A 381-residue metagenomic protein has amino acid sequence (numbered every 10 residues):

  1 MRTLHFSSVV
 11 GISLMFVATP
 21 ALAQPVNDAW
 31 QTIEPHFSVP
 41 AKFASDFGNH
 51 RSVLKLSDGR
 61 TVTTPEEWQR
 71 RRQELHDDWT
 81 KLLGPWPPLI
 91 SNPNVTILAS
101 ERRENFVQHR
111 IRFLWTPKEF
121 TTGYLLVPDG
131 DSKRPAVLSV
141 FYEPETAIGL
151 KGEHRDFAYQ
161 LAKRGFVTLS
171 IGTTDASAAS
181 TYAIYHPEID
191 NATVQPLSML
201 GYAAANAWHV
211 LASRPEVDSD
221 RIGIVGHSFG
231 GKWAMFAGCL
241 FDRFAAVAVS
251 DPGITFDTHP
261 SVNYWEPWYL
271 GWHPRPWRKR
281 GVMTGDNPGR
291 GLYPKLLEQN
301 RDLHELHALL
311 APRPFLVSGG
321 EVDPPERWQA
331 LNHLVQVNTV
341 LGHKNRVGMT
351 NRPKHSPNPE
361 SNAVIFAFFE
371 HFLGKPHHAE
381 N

Functional and structural regions predicted by a protein language model:
S7-A18: Bacterial N-terminal signal peptides
A23-K81, H378-N381: N-terminal pre-domain segments of enzymes
W86-D131: N-terminal cap/lid segment of alpha/beta-hydrolase-fold proteins
S132-K133, V137-S213, H259-V262: Cap/lid segment of the alpha/beta-hydrolase catalytic domain
N206-W268: Primarily recognizes the serine-hydrolase "nucleophile elbow" in alpha/beta-hydrolase and SGNH/GDSL folds
V249-L306, R327, T339-K344: Mobile cap/lid helix-loop segments that gate and shape the active-site cleft of serine hydrolases
A311-P324: Conserved strand-to-loop "acid loop" that flanks and positions the catalytic carboxylate
L331-N381: C-terminal catalytic histidine-bearing segment of alpha/beta-hydrolase fold enzymes
